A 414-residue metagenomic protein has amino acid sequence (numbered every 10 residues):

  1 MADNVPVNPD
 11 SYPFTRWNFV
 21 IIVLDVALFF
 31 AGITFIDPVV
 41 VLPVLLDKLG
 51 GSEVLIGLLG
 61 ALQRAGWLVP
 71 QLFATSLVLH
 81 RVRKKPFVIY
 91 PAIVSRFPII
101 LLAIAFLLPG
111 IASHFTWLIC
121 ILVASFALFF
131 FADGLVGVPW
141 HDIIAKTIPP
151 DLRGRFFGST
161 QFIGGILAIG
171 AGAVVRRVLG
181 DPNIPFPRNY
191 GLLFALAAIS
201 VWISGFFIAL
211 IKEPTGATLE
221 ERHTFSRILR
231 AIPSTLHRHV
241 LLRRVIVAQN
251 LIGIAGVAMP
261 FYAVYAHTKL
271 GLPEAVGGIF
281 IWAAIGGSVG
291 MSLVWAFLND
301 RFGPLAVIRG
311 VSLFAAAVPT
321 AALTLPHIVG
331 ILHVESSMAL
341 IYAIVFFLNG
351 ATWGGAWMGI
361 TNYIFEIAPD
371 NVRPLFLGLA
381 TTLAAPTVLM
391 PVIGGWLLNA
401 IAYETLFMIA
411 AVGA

Functional and structural regions predicted by a protein language model:
A2-V69, V78, V88, S95 (+1 more regions): Helix-loop boundary and gating motifs at the non-cytosolic
P43, K48, T75-H80, A103-A112 (+2 more regions): Transmembrane alpha-helix termini and helix-breaking/packing motifs in multi-pass membrane transporters
E53-V54, P150-S159, E274-A275, D370-A380: Loop-to-transmembrane helix entry/capping segments in MFS-fold secondary transporters and related SLC/MFSD carriers
P70-R83, L179, M291-P304, L398-N399: Helix-to-loop junctions at the C-terminal end of transmembrane segments in multipass secondary transporters
L79-F97, R301-A315: Cytoplasmic membrane-interface "Motif A"-like loop-to-helix N-cap segments of 12-TM Major Facilitator Superfamily
A92-T116, L313-E335: C-terminal ends and interior cores of transmembrane alpha-helices in multi-pass membrane transporters/permeases
L135-I148, G355-A368: Intracellular juxtamembrane helix-capping segments at the cytosolic ends of symmetry-related transmembrane helices
K212-R230: Flexible cytoplasmic inter-helical loops of multi-pass small-molecule transporters
